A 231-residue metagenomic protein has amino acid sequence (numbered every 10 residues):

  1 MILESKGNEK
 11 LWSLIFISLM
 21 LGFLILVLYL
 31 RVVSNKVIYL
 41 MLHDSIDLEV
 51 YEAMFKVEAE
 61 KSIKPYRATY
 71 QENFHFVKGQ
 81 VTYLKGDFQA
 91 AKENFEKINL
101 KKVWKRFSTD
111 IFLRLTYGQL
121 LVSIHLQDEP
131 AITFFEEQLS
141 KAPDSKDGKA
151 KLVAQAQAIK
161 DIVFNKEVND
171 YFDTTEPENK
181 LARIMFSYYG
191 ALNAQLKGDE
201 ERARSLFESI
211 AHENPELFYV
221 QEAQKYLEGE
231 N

Functional and structural regions predicted by a protein language model:
M1-E49, G198: Helical anchoring/docking segments at protein termini
L26-W104: N-terminal topogenic membrane-targeting module
N35-L40, Y70-Q80, I111-L121, K149-I159 (+2 more regions): "A position-specific structural signal for the A-helix of alpha-solenoid helical repeats
V50-K61, F88-N99, Q127-P143, F164-N179 (+1 more regions): Alpha-helical repeat scaffolds
S62, Y66, V103-F107, E178 (+1 more regions): Structural signature of alpha-solenoid helical repeat scaffolds
W104-K160: Non-cytosolic head/periplasmic domains of membrane-anchored proteins
T174-N231: Long, non-transmembrane cytosolic or organellar matrix-exposed soluble domains/tails of integral membrane proteins
